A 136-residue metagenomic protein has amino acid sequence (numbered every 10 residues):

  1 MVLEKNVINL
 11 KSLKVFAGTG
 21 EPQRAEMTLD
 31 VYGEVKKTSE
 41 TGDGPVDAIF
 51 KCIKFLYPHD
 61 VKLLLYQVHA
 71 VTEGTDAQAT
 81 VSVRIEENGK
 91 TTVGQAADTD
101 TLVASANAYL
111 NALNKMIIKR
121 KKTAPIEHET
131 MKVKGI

Functional and structural regions predicted by a protein language model:
M1-I136: Terminal or standalone catalytic/regulatory effector modules within metabolic enzymes and repeat proteins
